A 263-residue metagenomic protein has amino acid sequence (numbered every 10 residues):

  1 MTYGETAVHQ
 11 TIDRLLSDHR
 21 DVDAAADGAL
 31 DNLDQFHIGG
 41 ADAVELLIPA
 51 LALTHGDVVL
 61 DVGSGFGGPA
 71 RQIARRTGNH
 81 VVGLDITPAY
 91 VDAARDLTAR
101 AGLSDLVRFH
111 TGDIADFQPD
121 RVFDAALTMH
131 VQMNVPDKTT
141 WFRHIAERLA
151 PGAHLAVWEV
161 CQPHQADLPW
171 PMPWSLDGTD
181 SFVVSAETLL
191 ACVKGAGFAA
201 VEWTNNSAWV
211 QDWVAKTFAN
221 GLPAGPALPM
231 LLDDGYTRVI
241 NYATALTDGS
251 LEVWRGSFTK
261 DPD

Functional and structural regions predicted by a protein language model:
M1-G28: N-terminal, positively charged/glycine-rich alpha-helical extensions of SAM-dependent methyltransferases
H37-H55: Conserved alpha-helix/loop element of class I SAM-dependent methyltransferases that forms part of the SAM/SAH-binding
V58-V62, F66-A115: Class I SAM-dependent methyltransferase SAM/SAH-binding core
D116-A126: A short acidic, Gly/Pro-enriched loop at the edge of an enzyme's catalytic core that lines a small-molecule cofactor
A125-D137: A short SAM/SAH-binding and catalytic strip from SAM-dependent methyltransferases
T139-H154: A short glycine-rich, Lys/Arg-flanked "PGG" loop and its adjoining helix->strand segment in the class I
V160-D180: Short, glycine-/aromatic-enriched active-site segment of Class I SAM-dependent methyltransferases
E202-D263: Conserved Class I S-adenosyl-L-methionine
